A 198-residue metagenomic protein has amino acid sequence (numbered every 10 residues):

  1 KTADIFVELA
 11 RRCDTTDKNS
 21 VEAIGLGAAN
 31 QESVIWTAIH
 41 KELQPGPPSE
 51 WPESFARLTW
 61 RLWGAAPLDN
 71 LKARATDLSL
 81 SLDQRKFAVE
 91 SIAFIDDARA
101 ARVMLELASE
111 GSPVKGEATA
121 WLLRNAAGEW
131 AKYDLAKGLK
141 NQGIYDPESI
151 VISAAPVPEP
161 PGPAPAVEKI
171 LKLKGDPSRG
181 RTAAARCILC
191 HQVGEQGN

Functional and structural regions predicted by a protein language model:
K1-A183: Long, ordered, helix-rich scaffold segments
R12, Q196-N198: Gly/Gly-Pro-rich "capping" loops immediately C-terminal to redox-active cysteine motifs in periplasmic/lumenal
R181-V193: C-type cytochrome heme c attachment motif
